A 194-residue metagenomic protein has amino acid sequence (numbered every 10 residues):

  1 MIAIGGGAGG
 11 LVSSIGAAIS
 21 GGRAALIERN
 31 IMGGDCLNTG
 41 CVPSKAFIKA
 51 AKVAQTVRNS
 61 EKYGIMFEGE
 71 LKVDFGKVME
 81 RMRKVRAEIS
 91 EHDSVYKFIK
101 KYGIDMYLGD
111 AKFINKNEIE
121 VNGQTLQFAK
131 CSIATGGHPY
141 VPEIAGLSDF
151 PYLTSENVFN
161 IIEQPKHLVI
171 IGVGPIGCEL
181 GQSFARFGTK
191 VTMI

Functional and structural regions predicted by a protein language model:
M1, G21-R23, K166-H167, K190: Residues that mark the start of a beta-strand
M1-L11, I19-G22: Mid-to-C-terminal Rossmann-like scaffold of FAD/NAD(P)H-dependent oxidoreductases
I4, I27, I194: The conserved SAM/SAH-binding core of class I Rossmann-like methyltransferase domains, concentrating on the hydrophobic
G5-A8, R29-N30, I171-G174: Glycine-rich Rossmann-fold phosphate-binding loop(s) that bind the pyrophosphate of adenine dinucleotide cofactors
G9-G16, D35, I176-L180, R186: Short glycine/serine/threonine-rich phosphate/pyrophosphate-binding segments that cradle anionic phosphate groups
I15-G22, I27-Q164: Glycine-rich flavin
I162-I194: Rossmann-like NAD(P)H-binding beta-loop-alpha module
